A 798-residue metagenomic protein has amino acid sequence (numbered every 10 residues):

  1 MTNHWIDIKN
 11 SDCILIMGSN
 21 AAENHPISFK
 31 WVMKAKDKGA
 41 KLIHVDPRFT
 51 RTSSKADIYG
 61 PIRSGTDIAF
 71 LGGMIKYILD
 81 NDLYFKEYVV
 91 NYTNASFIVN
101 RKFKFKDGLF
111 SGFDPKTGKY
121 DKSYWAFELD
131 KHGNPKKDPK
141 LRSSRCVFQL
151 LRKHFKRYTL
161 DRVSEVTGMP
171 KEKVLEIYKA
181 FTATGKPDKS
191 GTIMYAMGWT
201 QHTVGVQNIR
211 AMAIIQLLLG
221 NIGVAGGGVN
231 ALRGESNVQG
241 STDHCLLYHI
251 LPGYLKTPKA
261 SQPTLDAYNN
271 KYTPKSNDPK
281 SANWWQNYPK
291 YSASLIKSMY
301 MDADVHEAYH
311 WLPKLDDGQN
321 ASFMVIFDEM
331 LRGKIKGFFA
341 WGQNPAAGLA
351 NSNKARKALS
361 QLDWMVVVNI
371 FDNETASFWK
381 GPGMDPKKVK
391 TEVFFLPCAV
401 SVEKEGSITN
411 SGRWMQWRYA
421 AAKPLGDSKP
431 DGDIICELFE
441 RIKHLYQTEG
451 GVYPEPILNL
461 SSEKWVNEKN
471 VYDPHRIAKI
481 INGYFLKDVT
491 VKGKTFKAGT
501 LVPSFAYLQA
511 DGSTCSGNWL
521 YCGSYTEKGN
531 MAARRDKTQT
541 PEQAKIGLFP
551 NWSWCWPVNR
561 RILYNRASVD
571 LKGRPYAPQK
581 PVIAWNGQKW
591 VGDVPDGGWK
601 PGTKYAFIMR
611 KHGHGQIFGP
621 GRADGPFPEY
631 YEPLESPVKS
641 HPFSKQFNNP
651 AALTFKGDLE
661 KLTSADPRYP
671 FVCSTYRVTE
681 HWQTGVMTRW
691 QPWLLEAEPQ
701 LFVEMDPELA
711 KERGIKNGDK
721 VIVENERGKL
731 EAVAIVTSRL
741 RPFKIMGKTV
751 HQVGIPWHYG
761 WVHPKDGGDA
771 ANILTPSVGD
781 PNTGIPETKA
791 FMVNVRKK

Functional and structural regions predicted by a protein language model:
M1-I27, W31-V32, K38-A40, V147 (+3 more regions): Extended redox/cofactor-interaction regions of prokaryotic respiratory oxidoreductases
W5, T391-P424, I435, F439 (+2 more regions): Glycine/threonine-rich phosphate-binding loop and adjacent beta-strand/alpha-helix elements that clamp
V45-R51, I370-E374: Short, polar loop motifs at secondary-structure junctions
T50-G185, T264, Y268, K280 (+1 more regions): Long, well-ordered, tryptophan-enriched scaffold segments
S54-I62, A376-F378, P397, W414-L425 (+1 more regions): Short beta-alpha connecting loops at secondary-structure transitions that line or flank enzyme active sites
N91-A95, A180-F181, A196-G198, G228-Q239 (+2 more regions): A glycine-rich phosphate-binding loop feature that marks nucleotide/adenosyl-phosphate handling sites
D363-N373, F378-W379, K423-F439, I722: Phosphate/diphosphate-binding loops
D433-V489, R574, K580, K589 (+8 more regions): Long, contiguous, secondary-structure-rich segments that constitute the structural scaffold of globular domains
